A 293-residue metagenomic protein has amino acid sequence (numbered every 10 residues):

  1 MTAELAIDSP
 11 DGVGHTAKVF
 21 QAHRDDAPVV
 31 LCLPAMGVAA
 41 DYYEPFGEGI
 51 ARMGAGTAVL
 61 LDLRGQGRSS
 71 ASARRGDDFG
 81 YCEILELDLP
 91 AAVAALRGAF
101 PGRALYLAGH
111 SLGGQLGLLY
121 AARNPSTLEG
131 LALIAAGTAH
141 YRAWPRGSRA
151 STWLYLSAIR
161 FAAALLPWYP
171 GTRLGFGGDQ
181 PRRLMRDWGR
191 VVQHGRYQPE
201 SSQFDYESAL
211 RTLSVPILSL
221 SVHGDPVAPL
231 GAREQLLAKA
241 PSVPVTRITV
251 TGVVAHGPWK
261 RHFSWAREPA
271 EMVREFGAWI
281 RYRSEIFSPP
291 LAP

Functional and structural regions predicted by a protein language model:
M1-F20: N-terminal cap/lid segment of alpha/beta-hydrolase-fold proteins
A35-V38: Active-site glycine-rich loops that stabilize anionic/oxyanionic intermediates across multiple enzyme folds
A40-Y42, G47-A73: Conserved alpha/beta-hydrolase
D78-R97: Alpha/beta-hydrolase active-site loop
A108-R196: Alpha/beta-hydrolase-fold enzymes
L213, S219-S221: Short beta-strand/loop motif that positions the catalytic acidic residue of the alpha/beta-hydrolase fold
P229-K239: Short alpha-helix in the alpha/beta-hydrolase fold that links the catalytic acid
T249-P293: Catalytic active-site module of serine/aspartate enzymes centered on a nucleophile-bearing elbow/loop
